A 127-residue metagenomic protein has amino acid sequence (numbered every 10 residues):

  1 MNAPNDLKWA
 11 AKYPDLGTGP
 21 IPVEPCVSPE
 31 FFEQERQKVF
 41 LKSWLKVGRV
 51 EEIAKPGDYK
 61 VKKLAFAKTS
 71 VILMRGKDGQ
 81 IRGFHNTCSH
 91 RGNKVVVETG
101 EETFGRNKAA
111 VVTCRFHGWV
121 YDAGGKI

Functional and structural regions predicted by a protein language model:
M1-A11: Rieske [2Fe-2S] iron-sulfur domain-containing proteins
W9-V23: Short, contiguous pre-domain boundary segments
P25-F40, L45-A65: Glycine/alanine-rich phosphate-binding loops at beta-alpha junctions
I53-I127: Rieske [2Fe-2S] iron-sulfur-binding domain
